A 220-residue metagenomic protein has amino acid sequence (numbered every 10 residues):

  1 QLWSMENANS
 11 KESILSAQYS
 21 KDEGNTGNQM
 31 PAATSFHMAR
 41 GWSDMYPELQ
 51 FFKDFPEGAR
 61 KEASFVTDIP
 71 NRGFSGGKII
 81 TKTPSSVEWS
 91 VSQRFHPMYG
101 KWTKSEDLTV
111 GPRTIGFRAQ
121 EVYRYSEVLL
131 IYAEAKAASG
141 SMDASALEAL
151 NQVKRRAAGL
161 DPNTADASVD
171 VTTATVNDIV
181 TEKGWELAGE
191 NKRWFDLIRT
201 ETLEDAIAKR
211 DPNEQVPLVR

Functional and structural regions predicted by a protein language model:
Q1-G27, A59, I69-R220: Acidic/polar-rich alpha-helix caps and helix-coil junctions
T34-F52, S85-V87: Short, cationic low-complexity segments
K61, F65: Catalytic and ligand-binding motifs that coordinate phosphates/metal ions in nucleic-acid-processing enzymes
